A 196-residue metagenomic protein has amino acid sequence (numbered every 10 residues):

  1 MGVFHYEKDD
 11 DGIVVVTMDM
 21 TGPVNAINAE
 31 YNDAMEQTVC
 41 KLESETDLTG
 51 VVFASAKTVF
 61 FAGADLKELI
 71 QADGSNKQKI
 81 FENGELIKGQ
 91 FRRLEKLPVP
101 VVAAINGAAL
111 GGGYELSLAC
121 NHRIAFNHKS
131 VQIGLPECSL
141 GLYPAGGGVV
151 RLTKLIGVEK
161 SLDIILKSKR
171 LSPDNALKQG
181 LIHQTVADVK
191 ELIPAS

Functional and structural regions predicted by a protein language model:
M1-D19, L166-S196: Amphipathic alpha-helical segments at domain termini/boundaries
M1-T58, Q78, G89-R93: Conserved CoA-thioester-binding segment of acyl-CoA-metabolizing enzymes
S55-Q90, A109, S139-G141: Glycine- (often His-adjacent) and acidic-residue-rich active-site loop that binds/positions the CoA thioester
K67-S75, E115, C120-N127, L155: A glycine- and small-aliphatic-rich helix-loop capping segment at beta-alpha/alpha-beta transitions that lines
K88, R92-L140: Glycine-rich beta-to-alpha active-site loop
C120-A145, G180-S196: Gly/Pro- and small hydrophobic-enriched strand-loop and loop-to-helix capping segments that sit at the rims
G148-E159: Hydrophobic, secondary-structure "cap" segments at the distal end of domains
